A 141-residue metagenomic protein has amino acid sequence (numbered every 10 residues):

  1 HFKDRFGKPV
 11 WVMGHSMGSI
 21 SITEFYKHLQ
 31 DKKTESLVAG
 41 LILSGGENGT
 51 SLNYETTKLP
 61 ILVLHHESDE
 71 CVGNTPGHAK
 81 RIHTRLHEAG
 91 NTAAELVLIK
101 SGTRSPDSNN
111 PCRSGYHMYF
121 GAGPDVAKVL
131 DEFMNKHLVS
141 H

Functional and structural regions predicted by a protein language model:
F2-K58: Primarily recognizes the serine-hydrolase "nucleophile elbow" in alpha/beta-hydrolase and SGNH/GDSL folds
G7, S68-C71, G115-G121: Second-shell loop/turn segments in exported
H15, Y54, V72, Y119-A127: Solvent-exposed, acidic/flexible segments
E47-Y54, E70-G73, S105-P106: A short beta-to-alpha transition loop/helix N-cap that caps and shapes the active-site region
T57, V63-H65: Short beta-strand/loop motif that positions the catalytic acidic residue of the alpha/beta-hydrolase fold
L59, V72-E88: Short alpha-helix in the alpha/beta-hydrolase fold that links the catalytic acid
H66-E70, S101-G102: Acidic beta-to-alpha connecting loop that harbors the catalytic carboxylate
N91-H141: C-terminal catalytic histidine-bearing segment of alpha/beta-hydrolase fold enzymes
